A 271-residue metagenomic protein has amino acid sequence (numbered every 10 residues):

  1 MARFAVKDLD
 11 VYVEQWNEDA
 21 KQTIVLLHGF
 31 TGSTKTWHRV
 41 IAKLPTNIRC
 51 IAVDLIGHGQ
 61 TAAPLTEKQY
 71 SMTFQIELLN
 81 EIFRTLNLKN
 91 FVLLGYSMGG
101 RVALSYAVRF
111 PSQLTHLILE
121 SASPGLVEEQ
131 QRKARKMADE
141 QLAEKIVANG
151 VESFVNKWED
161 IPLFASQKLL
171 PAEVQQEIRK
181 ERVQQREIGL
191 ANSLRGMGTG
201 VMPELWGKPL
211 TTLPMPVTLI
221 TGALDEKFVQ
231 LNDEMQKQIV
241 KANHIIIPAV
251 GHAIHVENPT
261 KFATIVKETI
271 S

Functional and structural regions predicted by a protein language model:
L9-A63: Conserved HGGG/HGGXW glycine-rich cap/lid loop of the alpha/beta-hydrolase fold
H28-F30, F91, G95-Y96: Conserved alpha/beta-hydrolase "nucleophile elbow" surrounding the catalytic nucleophile
K35, I41-A42, I51-L94, T260 (+1 more regions): Active-site loop/oxyanion-hole signature of alpha/beta-hydrolase fold enzymes
G95, G99, A103: Gly/Ala-rich beta-loop-alpha elbow adjacent to hydrolase catalytic centers
V108, T115-V147: Flexible "cap/lid" loop of the alpha/beta hydrolase fold
V183-D233: Conserved serine/cysteine hydrolase catalytic core
Q236-H252: Catalytic histidine neighborhood in serine/cysteine hydrolases with alpha/beta-hydrolase-type architecture
V250-P259, A263: Catalytic histidine-centered segment of alpha/beta-hydrolase-like enzymes
